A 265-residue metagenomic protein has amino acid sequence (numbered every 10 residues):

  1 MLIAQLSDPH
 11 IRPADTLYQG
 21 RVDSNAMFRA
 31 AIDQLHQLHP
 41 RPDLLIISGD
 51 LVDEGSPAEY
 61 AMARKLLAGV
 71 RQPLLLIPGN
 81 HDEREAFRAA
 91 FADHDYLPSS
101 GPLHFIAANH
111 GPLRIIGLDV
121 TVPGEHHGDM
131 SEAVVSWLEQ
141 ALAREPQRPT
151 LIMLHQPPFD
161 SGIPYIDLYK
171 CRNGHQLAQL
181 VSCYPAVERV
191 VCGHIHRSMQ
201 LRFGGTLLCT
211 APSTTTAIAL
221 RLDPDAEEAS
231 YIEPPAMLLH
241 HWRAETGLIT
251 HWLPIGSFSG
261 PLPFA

Functional and structural regions predicted by a protein language model:
M1-M62: N-terminal active-site segment of His-dependent metallophosphoesterases
M1-P13, P112-V122, L151-M153, T206-P212 (+1 more regions): Active-site-proximal beta-strand elements of phosphoester/diester hydrolases
Q5-S7, D43-D50, L74-N80, D119 (+3 more regions): Active-site neighborhood of phospho(di)ester-bond hydrolases with catalytic His/Asp-centered motifs
I11-A14, D53-A58, N80-R88, P123-H126 (+4 more regions): Active-site environment of divalent metal-dependent phosphoester hydrolases
L17-D23, G124, I163-K170, P224-A226: Short glycine-enriched, charge-decorated loop/helix-capping segments at active-site entrances that position
A30-L44, H127-L207, A236-L239, L248-I249 (+1 more regions): His/acidic metal-ligating clusters that form di-metal
P57-E139, A143-R144, Q176-A186, D223-W242: Extended active-site neighborhood of metal-dependent phosphoesterases/phosphodiesterases
L180, R202-A265: Binuclear metal-dependent phosphoesterase catalytic core
